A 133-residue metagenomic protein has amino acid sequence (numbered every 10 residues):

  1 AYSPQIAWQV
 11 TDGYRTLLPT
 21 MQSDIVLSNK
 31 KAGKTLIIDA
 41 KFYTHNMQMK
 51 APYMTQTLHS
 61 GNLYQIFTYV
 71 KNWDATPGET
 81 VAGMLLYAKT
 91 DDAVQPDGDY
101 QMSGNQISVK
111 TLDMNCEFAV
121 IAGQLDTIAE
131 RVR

Functional and structural regions predicted by a protein language model:
A1-R133: Catalytic core segments in nucleotide and nucleic-acid processing enzymes
